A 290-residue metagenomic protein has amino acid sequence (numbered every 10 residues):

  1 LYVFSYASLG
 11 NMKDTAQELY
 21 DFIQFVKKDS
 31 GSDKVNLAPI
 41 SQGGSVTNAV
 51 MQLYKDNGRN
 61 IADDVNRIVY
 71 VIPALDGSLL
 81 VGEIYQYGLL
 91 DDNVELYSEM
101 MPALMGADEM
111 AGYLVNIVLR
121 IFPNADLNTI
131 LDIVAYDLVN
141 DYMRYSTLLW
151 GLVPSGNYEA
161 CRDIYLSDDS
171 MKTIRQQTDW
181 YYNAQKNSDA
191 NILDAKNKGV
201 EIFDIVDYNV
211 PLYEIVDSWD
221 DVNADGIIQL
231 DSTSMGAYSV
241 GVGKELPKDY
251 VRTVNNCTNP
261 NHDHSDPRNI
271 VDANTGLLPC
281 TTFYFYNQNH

Functional and structural regions predicted by a protein language model:
L1-H290: Lipid deacylating catalytic domains
